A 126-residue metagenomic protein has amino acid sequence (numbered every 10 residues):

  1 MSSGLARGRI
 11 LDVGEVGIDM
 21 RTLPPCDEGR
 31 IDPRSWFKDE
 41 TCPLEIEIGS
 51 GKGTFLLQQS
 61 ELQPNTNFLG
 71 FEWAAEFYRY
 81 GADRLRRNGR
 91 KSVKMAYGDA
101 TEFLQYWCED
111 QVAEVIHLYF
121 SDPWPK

Functional and structural regions predicted by a protein language model:
M1-I46, T54-E61: S-adenosyl-L-methionine
P43-Q105: SAM cofactor-binding core of SAM-dependent methyltransferases, primarily the Rossmann-like beta-alpha-beta module
Q105-V115: A short acidic, Gly/Pro-enriched loop at the edge of an enzyme's catalytic core that lines a small-molecule cofactor
A113-K126: A short SAM/SAH-binding and catalytic strip from SAM-dependent methyltransferases
